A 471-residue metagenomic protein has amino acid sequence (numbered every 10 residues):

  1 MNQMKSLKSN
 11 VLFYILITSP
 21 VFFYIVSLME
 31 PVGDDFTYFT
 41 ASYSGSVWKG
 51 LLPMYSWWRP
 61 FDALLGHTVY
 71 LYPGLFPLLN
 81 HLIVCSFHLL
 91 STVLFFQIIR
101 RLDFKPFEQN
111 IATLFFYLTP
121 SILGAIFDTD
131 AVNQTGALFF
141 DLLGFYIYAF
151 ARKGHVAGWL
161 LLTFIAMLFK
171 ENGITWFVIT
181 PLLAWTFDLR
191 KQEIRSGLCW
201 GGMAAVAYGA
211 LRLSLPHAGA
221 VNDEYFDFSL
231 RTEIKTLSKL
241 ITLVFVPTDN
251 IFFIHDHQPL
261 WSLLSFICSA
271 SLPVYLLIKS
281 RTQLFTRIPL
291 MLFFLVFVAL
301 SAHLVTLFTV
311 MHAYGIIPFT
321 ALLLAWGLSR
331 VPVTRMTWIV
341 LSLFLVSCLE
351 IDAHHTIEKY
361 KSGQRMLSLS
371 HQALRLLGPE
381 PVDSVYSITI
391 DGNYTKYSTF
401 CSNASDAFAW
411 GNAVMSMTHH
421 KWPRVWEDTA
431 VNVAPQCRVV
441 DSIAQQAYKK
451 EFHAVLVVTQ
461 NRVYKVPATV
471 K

Functional and structural regions predicted by a protein language model:
M1-Q3: Short, Lys/Arg-enriched N-terminal segments with co-localized hydrophobic residues within the first ~10-30 amino acids
K5-V470: Polytopic membrane enzymes that build or remodel cell-surface glycoconjugates and lipids
